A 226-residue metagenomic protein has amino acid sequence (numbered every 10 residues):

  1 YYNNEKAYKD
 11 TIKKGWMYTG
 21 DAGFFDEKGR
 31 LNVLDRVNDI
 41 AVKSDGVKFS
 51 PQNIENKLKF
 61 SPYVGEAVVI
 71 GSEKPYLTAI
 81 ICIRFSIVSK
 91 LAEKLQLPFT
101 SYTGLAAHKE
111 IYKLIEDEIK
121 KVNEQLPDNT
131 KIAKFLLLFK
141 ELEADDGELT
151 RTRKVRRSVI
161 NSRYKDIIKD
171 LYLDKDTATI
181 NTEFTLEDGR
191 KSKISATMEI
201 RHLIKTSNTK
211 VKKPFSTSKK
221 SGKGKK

Functional and structural regions predicted by a protein language model:
N3, D10, A22-N129: AMP-binding/adenylate-forming catalytic core of the ANL superfamily
K6-G15, T197: Conserved ATP-binding loop and adjacent catalytic segment of the adenylate-forming AMP-binding
A41, E66-V68, E116, K120-P214: Conserved C-terminal "lid"/linker of ANL adenylate-forming enzymes
V47, Q52, I160-N161, G224: General helical structural elements
T209-K226: Long, low-complexity, intrinsically disordered segments
